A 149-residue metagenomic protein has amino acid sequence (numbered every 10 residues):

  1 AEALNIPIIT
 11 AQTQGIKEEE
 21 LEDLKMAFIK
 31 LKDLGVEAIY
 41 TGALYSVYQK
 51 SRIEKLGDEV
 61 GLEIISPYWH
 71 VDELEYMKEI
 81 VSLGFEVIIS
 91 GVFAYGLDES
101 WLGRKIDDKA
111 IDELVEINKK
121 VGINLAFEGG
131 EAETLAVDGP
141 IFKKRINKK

Functional and structural regions predicted by a protein language model:
E2-K149: Nucleotide-activated chemistry modules centered on ATP-dependent adenylation/adenylyltransferase
